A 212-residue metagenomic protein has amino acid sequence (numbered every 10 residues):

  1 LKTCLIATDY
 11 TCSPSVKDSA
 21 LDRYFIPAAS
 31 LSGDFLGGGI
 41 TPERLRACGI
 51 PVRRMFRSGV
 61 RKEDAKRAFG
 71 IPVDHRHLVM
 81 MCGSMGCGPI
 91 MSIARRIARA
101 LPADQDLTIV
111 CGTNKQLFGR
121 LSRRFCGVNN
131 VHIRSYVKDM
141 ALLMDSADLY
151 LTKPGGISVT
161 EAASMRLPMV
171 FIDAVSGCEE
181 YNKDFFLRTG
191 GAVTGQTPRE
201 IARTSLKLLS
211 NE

Functional and structural regions predicted by a protein language model:
L1-D9: Active-site proximal beta-strand in glycosyltransferases
D9, P27-S30, T113, G155 (+1 more regions): Helix N-cap/beta->alpha junction signal
Y10-R23: Membrane-proximal helix-turn-helix segments that form the acceptor-binding/catalytic region of lipid-linked
T11-S13, L117, K138-L142, S158 (+2 more regions): Short acidic active-site motifs
D22-S84, T113-Q116: A nucleotide-sugar donor-handling region in carbohydrate enzymes
K62-A147: Donor-nucleotide binding loops and adjacent catalytic segments primarily of GT-B fold Leloir glycosyltransferases
M140-Y181: A donor-sugar binding/catalytic signature common to diverse glycosyltransferases and related nucleotide-sugar
L187-G190, Q196-N211: C-terminal "capping" alpha-helix adjacent to the active site of nucleotide-linked donor transferases in cell-envelope
